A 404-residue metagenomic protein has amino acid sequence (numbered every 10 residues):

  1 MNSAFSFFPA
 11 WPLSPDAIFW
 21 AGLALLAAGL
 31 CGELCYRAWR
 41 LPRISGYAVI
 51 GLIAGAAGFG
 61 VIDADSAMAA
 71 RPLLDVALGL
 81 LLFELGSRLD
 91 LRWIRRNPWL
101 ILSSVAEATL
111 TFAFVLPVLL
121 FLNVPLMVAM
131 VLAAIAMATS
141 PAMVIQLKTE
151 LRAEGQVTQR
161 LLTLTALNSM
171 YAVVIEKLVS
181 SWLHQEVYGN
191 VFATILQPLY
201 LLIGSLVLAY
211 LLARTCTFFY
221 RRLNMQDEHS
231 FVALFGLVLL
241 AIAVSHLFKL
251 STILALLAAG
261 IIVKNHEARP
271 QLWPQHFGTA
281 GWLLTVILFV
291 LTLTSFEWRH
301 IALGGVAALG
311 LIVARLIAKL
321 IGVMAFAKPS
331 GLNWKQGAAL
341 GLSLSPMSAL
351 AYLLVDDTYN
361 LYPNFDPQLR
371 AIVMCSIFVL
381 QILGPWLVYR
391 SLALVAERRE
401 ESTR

Functional and structural regions predicted by a protein language model:
M1-P15: Short, strongly hydrophobic alpha-helical membrane anchors
S14, F19-L34, A166-L288, T292 (+2 more regions): Core mid-bundle transmembrane helix pairs that form the ion/substrate translocation pathway in diverse multi-pass
A17-E33, P72, D90-L122, L126-M127 (+5 more regions): Entry/N-cap segments of selected transmembrane alpha helices and their immediately preceding amphipathic helices
C35, C216-M225, I261-T279, L316 (+2 more regions): Membrane-interfacial segments at transmembrane helix termini in multi-pass membrane proteins
C35-R43, I53-W99, Y220-H229, L237-L311 (+1 more regions): Membrane-interface junctions of multi-pass transporters
S45, A64-M68, R96-A106, V124-I135 (+8 more regions): The feature identifies polytopic integral membrane transport proteins across all domains of life
G60, V115-L119, A172-S181, L239-T252 (+2 more regions): Hydrophobic alpha-helical transmembrane segments in multi-pass integral membrane proteins
L85-R88, L110-V115, I135-K177, A318-F326 (+2 more regions): Short helical (or helix-break) motifs at transmembrane helix termini and adjacent helical loops in multi-pass membrane
